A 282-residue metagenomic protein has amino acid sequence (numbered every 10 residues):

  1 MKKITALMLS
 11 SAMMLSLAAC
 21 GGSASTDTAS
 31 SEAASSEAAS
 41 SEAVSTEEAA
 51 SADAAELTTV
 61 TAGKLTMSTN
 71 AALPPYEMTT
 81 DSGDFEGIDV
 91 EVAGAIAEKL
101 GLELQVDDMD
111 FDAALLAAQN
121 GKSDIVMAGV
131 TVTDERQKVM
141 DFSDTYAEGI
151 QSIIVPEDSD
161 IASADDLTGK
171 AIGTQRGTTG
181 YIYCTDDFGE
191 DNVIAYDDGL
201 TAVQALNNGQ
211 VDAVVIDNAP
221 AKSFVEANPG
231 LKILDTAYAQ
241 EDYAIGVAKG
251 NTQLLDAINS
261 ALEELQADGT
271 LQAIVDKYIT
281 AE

Functional and structural regions predicted by a protein language model:
L17-A34, A39: Bacterial lipoprotein signal-peptidase II cleavage site
A52-G129: Extracytoplasmic small-molecule ligand-binding "clamshell" domains of the periplasmic binding protein/Venus flytrap
A52-L57, T179-Y196, P229-A237, S260-E282: Ligand-binding clefts/hinges and TM-proximal coupling segments of bilobed small-molecule sensing domains
A71, E148-V155, N218, K222-E263 (+1 more regions): Periplasmic-binding protein-like
L73, V90, Q105-A117, S159 (+3 more regions): Short helix-initiation/N-cap motifs at beta->coil->alpha
V90-K99, D158, A171, R176-T178 (+1 more regions): Extended ligand-binding regions for polar small-molecule ligands
G94, E98, E103-D166, K232 (+1 more regions): Acidic, polar ligand-binding/catalytic clefts
V130-K138, Y183-T185, N207, D212-Q240: A ligand-binding cleft/hinge motif common to bilobed small-molecule-binding domains
